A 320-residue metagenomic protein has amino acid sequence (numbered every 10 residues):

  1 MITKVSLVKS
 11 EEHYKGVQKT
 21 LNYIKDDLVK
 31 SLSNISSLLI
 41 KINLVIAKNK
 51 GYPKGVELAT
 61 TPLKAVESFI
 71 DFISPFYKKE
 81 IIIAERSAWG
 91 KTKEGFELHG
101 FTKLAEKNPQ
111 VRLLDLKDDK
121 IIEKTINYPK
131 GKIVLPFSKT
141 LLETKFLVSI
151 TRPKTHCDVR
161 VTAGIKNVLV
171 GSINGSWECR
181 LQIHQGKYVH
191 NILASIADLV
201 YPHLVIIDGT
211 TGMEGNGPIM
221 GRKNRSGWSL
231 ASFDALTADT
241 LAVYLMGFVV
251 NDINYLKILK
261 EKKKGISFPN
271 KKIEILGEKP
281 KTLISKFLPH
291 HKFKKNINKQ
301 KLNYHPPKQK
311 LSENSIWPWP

Functional and structural regions predicted by a protein language model:
M1-P320: N-terminal and secondary-structure boundary signal
